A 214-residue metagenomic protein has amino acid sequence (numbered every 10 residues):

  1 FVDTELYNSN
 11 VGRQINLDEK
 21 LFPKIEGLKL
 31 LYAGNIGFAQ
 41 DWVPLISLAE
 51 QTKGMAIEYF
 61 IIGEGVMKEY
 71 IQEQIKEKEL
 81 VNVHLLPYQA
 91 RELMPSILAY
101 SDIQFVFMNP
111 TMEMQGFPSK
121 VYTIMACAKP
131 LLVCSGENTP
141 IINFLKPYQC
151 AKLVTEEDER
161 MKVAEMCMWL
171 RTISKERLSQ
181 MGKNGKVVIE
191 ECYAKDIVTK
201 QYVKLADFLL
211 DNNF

Functional and structural regions predicted by a protein language model:
V2-K20, D41: Acidic anion/phosphate-binding donor-loop and adjacent secondary structure in glycosyltransferase catalytic cores
Y7, Q40, A90-I97, Q104-M125 (+1 more regions): Nucleotide-sugar-dependent
F22-Q40, L45-A49, F60, G182: Conserved donor-binding/catalytic core segment of Leloir-type glycosyltransferases
G27, A56-G63, K68-P95: Nucleotide-activated donor-binding/catalytic signature segment of Leloir-type glycosyltransferases, i.e., the conserved
R91, E159-R160, L178, E191-T199: Amphipathic alpha-helical segment in the mid-to-C-terminal domain of diverse UDP/GDP-sugar glycosyltransferases
G136-W169: Change "using UDP/GDP/dTDP sugars" to "using nucleotide sugars
E165, W169, E176-E191, Q201-K204: A short, well-ordered alpha-helix in the C-terminal region of glycosyltransferases
T172, K195-F214: C-terminal alpha-helical cap of glycosyltransferases
